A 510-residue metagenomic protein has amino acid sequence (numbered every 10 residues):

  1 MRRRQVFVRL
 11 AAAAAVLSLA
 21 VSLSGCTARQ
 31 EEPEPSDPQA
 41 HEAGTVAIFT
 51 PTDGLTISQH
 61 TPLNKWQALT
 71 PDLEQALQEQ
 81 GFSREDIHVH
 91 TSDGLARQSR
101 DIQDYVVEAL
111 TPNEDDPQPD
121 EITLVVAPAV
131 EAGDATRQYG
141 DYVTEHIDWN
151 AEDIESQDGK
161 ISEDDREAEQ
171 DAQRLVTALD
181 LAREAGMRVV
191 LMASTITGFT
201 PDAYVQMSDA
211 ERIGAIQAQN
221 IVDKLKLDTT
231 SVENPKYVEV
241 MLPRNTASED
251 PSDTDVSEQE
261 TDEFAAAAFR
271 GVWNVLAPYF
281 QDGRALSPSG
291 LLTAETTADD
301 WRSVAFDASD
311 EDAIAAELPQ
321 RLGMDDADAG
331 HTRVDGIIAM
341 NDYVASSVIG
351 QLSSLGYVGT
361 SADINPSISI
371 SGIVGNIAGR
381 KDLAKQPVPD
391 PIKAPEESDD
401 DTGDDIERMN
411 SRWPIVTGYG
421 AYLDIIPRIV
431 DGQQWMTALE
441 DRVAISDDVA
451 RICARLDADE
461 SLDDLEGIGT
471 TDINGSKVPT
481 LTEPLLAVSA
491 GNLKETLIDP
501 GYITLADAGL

Functional and structural regions predicted by a protein language model:
M1-T45, Q78-Q80, E184: Short, low-complexity disordered leader/linker segments with a strong preference for bacterial N-terminal type II
T27-R29, P33-G44, E79, E249-E260 (+4 more regions): Hinge/cleft segment of the Venus flytrap/periplasmic-binding protein
P35-A76, Q80, I87-P112, A127-D134 (+2 more regions): Extracytoplasmic "Venus flytrap"
H41-G44, L179, V205-V238, A267 (+4 more regions): Hydrophobic alpha-helical segments within soluble ligand-binding/sensing domains
T123-Y142, D165-L181, V272, T296-M409 (+1 more regions): Hydrophobic alpha-helical
Y142, D148-D165, L175-E211, M241-N245 (+2 more regions): Flexible loop/hinge segments that line or gate small-molecule binding clefts
I216-S287, C453, S461-S489: An alpha-beta-alpha
V334-L352, L423-V430, M436-D463: Extracellular/periplasmic ligand-binding modules, especially the Venus flytrap/periplasmic-binding
